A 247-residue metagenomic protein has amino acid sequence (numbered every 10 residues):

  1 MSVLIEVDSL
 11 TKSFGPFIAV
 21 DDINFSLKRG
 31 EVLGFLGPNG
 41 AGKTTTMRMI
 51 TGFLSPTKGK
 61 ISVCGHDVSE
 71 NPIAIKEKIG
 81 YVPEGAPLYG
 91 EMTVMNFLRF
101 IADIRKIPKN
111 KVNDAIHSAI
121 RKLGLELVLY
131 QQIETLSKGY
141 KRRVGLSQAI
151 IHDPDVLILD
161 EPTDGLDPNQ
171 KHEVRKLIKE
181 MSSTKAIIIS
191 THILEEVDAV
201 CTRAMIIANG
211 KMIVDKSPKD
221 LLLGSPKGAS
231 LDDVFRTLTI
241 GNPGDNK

Functional and structural regions predicted by a protein language model:
G59-E70, A74-I75: Conserved ABC transporter NBD signature motif
R99, D103, N110-V128: Conserved ABC ATPase "signature" region
Q132-G139: Conserved ABC ATPase signature
L157-E161: Catalytic Walker B motif of ABC-type/P-loop ATPase nucleotide-binding domains
V197-A199: A short, surface-exposed alpha-helical micro-motif characterized by mixed small hydrophobic and charged/polar residues
D215-K216: ABC ATPase "signature
